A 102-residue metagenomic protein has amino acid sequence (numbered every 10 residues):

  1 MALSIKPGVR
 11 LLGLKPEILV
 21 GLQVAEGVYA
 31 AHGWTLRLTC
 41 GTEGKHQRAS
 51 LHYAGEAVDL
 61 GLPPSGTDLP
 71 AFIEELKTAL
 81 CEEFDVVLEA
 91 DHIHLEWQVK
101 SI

Functional and structural regions predicted by a protein language model:
S4, G8-L12, R37, K45-I102: Catalytic cores and adjacent binding grooves of peptidoglycan-active enzymes
P16-A49: Extended, low-complexity, intrinsically disordered C-terminal regulatory tails of eukaryotic serine/threonine kinases
